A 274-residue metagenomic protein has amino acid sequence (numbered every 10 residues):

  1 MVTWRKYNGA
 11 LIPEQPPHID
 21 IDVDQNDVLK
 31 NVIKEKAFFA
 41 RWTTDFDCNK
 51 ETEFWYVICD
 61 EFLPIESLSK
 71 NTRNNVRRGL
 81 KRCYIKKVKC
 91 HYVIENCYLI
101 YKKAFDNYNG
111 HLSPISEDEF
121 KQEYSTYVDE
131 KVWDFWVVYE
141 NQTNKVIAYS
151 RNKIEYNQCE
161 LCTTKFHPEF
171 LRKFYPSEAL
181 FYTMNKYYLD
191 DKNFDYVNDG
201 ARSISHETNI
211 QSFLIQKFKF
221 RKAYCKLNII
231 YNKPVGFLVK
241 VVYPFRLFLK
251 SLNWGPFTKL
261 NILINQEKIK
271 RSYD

Functional and structural regions predicted by a protein language model:
M1-D45: N-terminal accessory interaction module
M1-Y7, A40-N49, E61-K173, Y188: A conserved beta-strand-loop-helix scaffold within acyl/acetyltransferase catalytic domains
M1-Y7, D45-I65, F194-D274: Active-site/acyl-donor-binding loops of N-acyltransferases
D20-D22, V93, A201-E207: Acidic-and-aromatic substrate-binding clefts and catalytic sites of carbohydrate-active enzymes
I21-L29, E117-E123, S177-T183: Well-ordered, non-membrane alpha-helical segments in soluble/globular domains
L29-N31, R77, S125, Y182-K186 (+1 more regions): Surface-exposed alpha-helical segments enriched in charged/polar residues
A37-F38, C83, F194-D195: A structural micro-motif
V132-V235: Aromatic (often tryptophan-rich) hydrophobic motifs at membrane interfaces
